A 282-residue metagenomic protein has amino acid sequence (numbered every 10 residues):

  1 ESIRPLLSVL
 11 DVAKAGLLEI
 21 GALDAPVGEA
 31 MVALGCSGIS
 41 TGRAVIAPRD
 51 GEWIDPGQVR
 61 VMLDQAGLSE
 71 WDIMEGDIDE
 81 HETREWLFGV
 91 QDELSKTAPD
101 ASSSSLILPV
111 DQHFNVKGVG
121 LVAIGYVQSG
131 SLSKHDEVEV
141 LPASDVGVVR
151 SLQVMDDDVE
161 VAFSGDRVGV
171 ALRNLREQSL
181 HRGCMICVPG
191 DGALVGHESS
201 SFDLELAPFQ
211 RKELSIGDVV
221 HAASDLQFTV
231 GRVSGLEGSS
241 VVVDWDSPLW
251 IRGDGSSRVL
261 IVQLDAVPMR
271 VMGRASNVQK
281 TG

Functional and structural regions predicted by a protein language model:
E1-C36: Switch II of P-loop NTPase G domains
P5-L6, D157-D158, S247: Generic recognition of flexible, low-complexity loop/linker segments
S8-V9, G35, P99-S102, F114-V116 (+5 more regions): Replace "in large, NTP-powered and nucleic-acid-processing enzymes" with "in large, NTP-powered factors and other
A13, I39-T41, S105: Short coil/turn connectors at secondary-structure junctions
G16, V168-L172, S257-D265: Flexible glycine-rich surface loops and low-complexity tracts that mediate binding to linear polymers
A25-P26, V32-M74, D79-E93, L180-G282: C-terminal effector modules of nucleic-acid-centric enzymes and ribosome-associated factors
A66, W71-S179, P189: Conserved catalytic-core segments of large NTP-driven translation/proteostasis enzymes
